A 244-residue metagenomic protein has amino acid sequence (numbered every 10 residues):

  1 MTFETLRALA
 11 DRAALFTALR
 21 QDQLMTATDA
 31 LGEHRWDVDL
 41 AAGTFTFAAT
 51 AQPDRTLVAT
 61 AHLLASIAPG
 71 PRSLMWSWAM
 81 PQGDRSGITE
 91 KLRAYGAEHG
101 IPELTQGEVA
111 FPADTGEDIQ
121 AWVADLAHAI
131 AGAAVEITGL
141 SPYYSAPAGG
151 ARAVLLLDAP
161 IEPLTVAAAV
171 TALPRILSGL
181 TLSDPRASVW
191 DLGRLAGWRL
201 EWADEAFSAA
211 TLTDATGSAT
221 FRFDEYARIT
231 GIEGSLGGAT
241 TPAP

Functional and structural regions predicted by a protein language model:
M1-E103: N-terminal leader/presequence regions that precede the main folded/catalytic core
R20-A30, D125-E136, S188-A196, T211-T213: Short, solvent-exposed secondary-structure boundary motifs
D29-D37, I137-P142, R194-E201, T216-A219: Short small/polar-residue motifs
W36-A42, P147-G149, E201-F207: Short, ordered beta-strand-loop transition motifs
A49-A51, S145-A148, L212-T216: Short acidic, glycine-rich loop/turn motifs
P53-H62, L155-L156, S218-E225: Short amphipathic beta-strand/extended segments with alternating polar/hydrophobic composition
S77-S183, A187: Surface-exposed beta-loop interaction hotspot
V166-P244: Alpha-helical oligomerization segments
